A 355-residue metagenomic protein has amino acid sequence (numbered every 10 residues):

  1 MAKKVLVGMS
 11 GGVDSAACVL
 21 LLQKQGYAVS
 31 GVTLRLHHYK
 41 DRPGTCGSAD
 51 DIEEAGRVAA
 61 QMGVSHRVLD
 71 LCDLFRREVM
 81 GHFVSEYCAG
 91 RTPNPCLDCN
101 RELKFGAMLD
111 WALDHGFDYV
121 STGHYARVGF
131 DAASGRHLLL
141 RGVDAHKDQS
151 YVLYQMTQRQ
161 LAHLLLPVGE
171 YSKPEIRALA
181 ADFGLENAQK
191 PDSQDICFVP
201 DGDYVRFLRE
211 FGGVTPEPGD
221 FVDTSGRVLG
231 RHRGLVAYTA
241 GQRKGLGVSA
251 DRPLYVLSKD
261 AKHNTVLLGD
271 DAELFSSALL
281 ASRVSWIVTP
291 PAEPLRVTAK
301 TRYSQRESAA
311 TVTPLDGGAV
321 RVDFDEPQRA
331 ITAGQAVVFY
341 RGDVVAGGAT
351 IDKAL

Functional and structural regions predicted by a protein language model:
M1-Q155, L165, P174-E175, A181: ATP-dependent adenylation/nucleotidyltransferase module used to activate substrates
Y39, S121-L355: AMP-forming adenylation/ATP pyrophosphatase catalytic core
